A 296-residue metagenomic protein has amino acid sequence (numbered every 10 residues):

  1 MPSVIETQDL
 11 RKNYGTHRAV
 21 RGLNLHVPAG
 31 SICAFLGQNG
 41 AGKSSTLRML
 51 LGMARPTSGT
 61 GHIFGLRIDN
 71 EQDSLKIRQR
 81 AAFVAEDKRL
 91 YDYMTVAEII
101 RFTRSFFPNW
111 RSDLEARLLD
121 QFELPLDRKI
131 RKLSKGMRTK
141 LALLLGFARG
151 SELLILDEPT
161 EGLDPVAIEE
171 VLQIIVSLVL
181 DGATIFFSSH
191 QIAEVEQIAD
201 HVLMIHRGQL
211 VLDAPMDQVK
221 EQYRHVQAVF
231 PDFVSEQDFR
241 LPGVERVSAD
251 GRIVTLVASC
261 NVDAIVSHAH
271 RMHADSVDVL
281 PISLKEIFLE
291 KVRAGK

Functional and structural regions predicted by a protein language model:
P2-T7, K12-H206, V211-L212: ABC transporter nucleotide-binding domains
R11, A97, I192, F233 (+2 more regions): Alpha-helix N-cap/helix-start and coil->helix boundary motif
G22, Y223, V244, A274-S276: A broad structural signal for short, well-ordered beta-strand segments within beta-sheet-rich domains
F102, R117, Q218, S267-H268: Generic structural signal for isolated residues within well-ordered alpha-helices
S151-P159, F233-S235, D263-V266: Short, surface-exposed beta-strand/loop "edge" segments at domain boundaries and coil↔beta transitions
E158, F230, P281: Residues that line or immediately flank small-molecule/substrate-binding pockets and catalytic motifs
E170-C260: ABC transporter nucleotide-binding domain
V257-K296: C-terminal coupling/interaction segments
